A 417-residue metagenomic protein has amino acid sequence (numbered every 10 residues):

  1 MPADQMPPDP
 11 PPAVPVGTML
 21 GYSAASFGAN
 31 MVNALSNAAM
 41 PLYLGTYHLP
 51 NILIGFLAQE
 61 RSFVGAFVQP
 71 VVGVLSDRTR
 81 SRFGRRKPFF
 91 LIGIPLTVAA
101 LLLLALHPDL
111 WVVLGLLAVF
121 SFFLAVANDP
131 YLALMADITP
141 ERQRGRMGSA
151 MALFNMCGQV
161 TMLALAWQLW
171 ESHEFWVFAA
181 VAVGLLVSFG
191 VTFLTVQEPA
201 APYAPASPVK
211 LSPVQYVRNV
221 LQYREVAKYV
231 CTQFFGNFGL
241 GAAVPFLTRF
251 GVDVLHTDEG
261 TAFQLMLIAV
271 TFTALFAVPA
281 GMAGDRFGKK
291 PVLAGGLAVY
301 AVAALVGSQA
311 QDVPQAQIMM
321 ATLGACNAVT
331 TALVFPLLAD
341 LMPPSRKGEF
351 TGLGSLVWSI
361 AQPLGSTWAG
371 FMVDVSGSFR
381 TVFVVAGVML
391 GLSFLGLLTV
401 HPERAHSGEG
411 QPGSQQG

Functional and structural regions predicted by a protein language model:
A3-V16, P199-C231, Q415-G417: Juxtamembrane intracellular "pre-TM" segments in multi-pass secondary transporters
P8-S62, A227-T232, G236-L255: Helix-loop boundary and gating motifs at the non-cytosolic
F67-F83, F276-G288, V373: Helix-to-loop junctions at the C-terminal end of transmembrane segments in multipass secondary transporters
R85, Q168-V183, F371-L390: A membrane-interface helix-boundary motif in multi-pass transporters
R86-L102, P291-V306: Structural signature of the two symmetry-related core transmembrane helices
V126-T139, V329-M342: Intracellular juxtamembrane helix-capping segments at the cytosolic ends of symmetry-related transmembrane helices
G145-W167, S355-S366: Glycine-rich segments within core transmembrane alpha-helices of 12-TM secondary carriers
V183-P202, S393-V400: C-terminal membrane-cytosol helix-exit motif in multi-pass small-molecule transporters
